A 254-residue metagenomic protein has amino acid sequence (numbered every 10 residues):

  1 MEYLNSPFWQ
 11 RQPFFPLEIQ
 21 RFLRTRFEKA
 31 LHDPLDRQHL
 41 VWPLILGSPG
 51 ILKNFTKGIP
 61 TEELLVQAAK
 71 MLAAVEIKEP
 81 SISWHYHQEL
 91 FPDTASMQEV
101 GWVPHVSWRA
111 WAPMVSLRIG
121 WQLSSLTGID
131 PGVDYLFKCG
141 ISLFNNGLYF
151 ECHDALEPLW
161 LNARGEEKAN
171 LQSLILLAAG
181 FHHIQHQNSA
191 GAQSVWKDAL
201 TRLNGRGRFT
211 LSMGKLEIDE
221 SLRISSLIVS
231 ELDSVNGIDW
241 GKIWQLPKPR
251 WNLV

Functional and structural regions predicted by a protein language model:
M1-F150, P158-N162, R206-V254: N-terminal alpha-helical interaction modules that lie
G147-E151, A163-Q172, I184-A192: Alpha-helix boundary/capping segments in eukaryotic regulatory proteins
H153-D154, Q193-K197, D219: Conserved positions within tetratricopeptide repeat
D154-L176, T201-L211: Short, charge-rich amphipathic alpha-helical segments embedded in non-transmembrane helical bundles/solenoids
S189-G207: TPR/TPR-like (Sel1-like) alpha-helical repeat modules
